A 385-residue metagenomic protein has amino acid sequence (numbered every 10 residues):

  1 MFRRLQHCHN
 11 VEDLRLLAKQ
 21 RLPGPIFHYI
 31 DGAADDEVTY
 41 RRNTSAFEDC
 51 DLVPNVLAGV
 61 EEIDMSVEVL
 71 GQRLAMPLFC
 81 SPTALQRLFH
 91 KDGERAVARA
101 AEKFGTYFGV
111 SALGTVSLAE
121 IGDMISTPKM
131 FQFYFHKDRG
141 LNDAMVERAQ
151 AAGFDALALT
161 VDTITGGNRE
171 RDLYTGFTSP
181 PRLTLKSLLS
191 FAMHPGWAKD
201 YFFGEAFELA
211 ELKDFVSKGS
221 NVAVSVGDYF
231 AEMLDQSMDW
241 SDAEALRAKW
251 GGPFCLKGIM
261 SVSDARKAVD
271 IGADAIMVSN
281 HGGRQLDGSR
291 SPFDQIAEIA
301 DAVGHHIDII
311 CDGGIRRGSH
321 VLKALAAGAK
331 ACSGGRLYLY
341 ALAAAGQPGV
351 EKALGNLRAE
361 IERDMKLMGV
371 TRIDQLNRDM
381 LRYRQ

Functional and structural regions predicted by a protein language model:
M1-E48, S291-C311, I315-Q385: Alpha/beta catalytic cores of nucleotide-metabolism and tRNA/nucleoside-modifying enzymes
M1-G71, P180-M238, D374-R378, R382-Q385: An N-cap/entry alpha-helix motif that binds or orients negatively charged groups
A34-D35, A112-V116, K137, M260 (+1 more regions): Short beta->alpha linker loops
D51, S66-E68, P77-S81, Y107-S111 (+2 more regions): Short, conserved beta-strand segments within well-ordered enzyme catalytic domains that often line or immediately flank
L74-L113, L118: Glycine-rich active-site/cofactor-binding loop and its immediate structural neighborhood
F79-L85, P128-Y134, G227-Y229: Short, basic, glycine/proline-bearing loop/turn elements
L85, R99, E120, G140-C311 (+1 more regions): Alpha/beta enzyme core
K103-M124, P128-N142: A gly/proline- and charged-residue-enriched helix-loop-helix capping module
